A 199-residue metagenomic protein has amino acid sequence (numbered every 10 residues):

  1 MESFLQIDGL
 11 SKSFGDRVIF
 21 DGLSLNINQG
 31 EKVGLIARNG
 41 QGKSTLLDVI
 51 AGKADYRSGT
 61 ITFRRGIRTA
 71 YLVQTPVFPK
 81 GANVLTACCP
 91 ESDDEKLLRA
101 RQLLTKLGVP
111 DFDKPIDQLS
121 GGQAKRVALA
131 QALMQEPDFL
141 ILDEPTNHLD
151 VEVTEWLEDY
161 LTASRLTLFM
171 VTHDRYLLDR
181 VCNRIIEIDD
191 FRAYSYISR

Functional and structural regions predicted by a protein language model:
M1-R199: ABC ATP-binding cassette signature C-motif
